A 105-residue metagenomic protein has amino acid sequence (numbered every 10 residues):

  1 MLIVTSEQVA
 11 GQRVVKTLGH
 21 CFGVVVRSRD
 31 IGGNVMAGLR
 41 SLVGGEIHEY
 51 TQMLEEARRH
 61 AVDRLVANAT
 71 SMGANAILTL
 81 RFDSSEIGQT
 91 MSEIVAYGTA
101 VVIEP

Functional and structural regions predicted by a protein language model:
M1-G33, S71-M72, S92-P105: N-terminal presequence-like segments and the immediate start of the first folded domain
S6-V9, F82-E86: Short, solvent-exposed loop/turn elements at beta->coil junctions and helix N-caps that rim active or binding pockets
C21, N34-R81: Short, well-ordered alpha-helical segments
Q89: Short glycine-/acidic-enriched loop or helix-start segments at secondary-structure transitions that form or flank
